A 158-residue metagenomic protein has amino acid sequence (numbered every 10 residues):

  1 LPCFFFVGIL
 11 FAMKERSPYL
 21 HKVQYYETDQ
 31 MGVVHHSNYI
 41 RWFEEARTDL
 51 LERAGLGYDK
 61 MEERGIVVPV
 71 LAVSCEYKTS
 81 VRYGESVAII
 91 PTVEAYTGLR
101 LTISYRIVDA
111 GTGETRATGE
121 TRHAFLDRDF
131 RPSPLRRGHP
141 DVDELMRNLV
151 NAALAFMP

Functional and structural regions predicted by a protein language model:
I9-L10: Short, positively charged and aromatic/hydrophobic N-terminal segments
M13-A88, E94-T102, R106-P158: Terminal targeting signals and extreme-terminal segments of soluble enzymes
